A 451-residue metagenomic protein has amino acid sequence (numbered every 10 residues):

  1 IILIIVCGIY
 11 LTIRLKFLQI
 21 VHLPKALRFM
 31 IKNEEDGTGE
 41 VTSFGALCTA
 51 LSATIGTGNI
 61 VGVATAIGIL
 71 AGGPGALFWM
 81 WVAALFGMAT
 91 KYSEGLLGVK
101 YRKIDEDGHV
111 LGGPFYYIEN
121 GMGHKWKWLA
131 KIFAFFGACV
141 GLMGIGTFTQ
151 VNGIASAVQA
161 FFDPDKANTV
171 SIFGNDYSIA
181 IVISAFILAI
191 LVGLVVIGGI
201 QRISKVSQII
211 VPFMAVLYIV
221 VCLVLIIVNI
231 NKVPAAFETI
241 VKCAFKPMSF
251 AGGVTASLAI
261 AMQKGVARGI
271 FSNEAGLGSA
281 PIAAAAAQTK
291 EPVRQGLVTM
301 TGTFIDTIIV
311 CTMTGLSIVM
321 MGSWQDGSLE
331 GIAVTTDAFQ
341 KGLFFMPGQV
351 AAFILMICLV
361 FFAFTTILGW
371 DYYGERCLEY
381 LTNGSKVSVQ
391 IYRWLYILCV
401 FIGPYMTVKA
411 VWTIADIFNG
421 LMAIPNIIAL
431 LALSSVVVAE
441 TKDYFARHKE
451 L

Functional and structural regions predicted by a protein language model:
I1, L15-Q19, G58-V63, G141-I154 (+7 more regions): Transmembrane helix-loop junctions in multi-pass membrane proteins
I1-K25, G68-G108, L129, D306-M313 (+2 more regions): Extracellular loop-to-transmembrane helix junctions
I1-T57, I67-L77, G87, I227 (+2 more regions): N-terminal alpha-helical transmembrane segments of multi-pass membrane transport and channel/translocase proteins
L3, C7-L27, F133, V151-V158 (+4 more regions): Membrane-interface loop-to-helix entry segments
L11-T12, L51-T54, A83-G108, F115 (+4 more regions): Helix-loop-helix module between adjacent transmembrane segments
D36-I69, L97-G121, I132-F135, C139 (+1 more regions): Alpha-helical membrane segments and immediately flanking helix-loop junctions that form or couple to the substrate/ion
F86-S93, A185-I200, V211-N231, Q263 (+3 more regions): Selective recognition of specific alpha-helical transmembrane segments in multi-pass small-molecule
Y92-R102, E106, V221-T239, P247-A256 (+3 more regions): Extracellular/periplasmic helix-exit of transmembrane alpha-helices
